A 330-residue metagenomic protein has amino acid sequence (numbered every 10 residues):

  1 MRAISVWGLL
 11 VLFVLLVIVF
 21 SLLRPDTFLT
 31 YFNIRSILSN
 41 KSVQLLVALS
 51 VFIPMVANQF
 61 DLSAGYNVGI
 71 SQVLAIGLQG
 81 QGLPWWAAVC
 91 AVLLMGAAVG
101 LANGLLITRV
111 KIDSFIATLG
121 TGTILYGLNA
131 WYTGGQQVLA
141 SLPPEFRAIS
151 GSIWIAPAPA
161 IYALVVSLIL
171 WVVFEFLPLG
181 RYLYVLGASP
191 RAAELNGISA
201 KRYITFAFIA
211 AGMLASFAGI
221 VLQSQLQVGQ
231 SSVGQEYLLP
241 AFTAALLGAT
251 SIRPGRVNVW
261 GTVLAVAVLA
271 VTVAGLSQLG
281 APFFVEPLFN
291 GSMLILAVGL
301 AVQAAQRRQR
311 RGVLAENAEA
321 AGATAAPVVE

Functional and structural regions predicted by a protein language model:
M1-I18, L168, E194-R202, A274-E330: Cytosolic-side transmembrane-helix boundaries in multi-pass membrane proteins
M1-R2, F60, G80, A97-L139 (+4 more regions): Short loop segments and helix-boundary regions at transmembrane helix junctions of multi-pass inner-membrane proteins
L9-S21, S50-V51, G122-N129, Y162-V173 (+4 more regions): Hydrophobic core segments of alpha-helical transmembrane domains in multi-pass membrane transport and ion-translocation
V14-L29, A57, N129-Q137, V172-P178: Structural signal for alpha-helical transmembrane segments and their membrane-water exit/capping regions in multi-pass
L15-L23, T27-Q81, L105-I112, A245 (+2 more regions): Single transmembrane alpha-helix segments in multi-pass membrane proteins
P84-V92, A98-N103, I107, W154-G229: Helix-loop-helix "hairpin" substructures at the membrane interface of multi-pass membrane proteins
V110, S114-L177, Y203-F206, Q225-G234 (+2 more regions): Transmembrane helix-bundle core of multi-pass membrane transporters and related energy-transducing complexes
A215, Q225-G291: Transmembrane alpha-helical segments in multi-pass inner-membrane proteins
